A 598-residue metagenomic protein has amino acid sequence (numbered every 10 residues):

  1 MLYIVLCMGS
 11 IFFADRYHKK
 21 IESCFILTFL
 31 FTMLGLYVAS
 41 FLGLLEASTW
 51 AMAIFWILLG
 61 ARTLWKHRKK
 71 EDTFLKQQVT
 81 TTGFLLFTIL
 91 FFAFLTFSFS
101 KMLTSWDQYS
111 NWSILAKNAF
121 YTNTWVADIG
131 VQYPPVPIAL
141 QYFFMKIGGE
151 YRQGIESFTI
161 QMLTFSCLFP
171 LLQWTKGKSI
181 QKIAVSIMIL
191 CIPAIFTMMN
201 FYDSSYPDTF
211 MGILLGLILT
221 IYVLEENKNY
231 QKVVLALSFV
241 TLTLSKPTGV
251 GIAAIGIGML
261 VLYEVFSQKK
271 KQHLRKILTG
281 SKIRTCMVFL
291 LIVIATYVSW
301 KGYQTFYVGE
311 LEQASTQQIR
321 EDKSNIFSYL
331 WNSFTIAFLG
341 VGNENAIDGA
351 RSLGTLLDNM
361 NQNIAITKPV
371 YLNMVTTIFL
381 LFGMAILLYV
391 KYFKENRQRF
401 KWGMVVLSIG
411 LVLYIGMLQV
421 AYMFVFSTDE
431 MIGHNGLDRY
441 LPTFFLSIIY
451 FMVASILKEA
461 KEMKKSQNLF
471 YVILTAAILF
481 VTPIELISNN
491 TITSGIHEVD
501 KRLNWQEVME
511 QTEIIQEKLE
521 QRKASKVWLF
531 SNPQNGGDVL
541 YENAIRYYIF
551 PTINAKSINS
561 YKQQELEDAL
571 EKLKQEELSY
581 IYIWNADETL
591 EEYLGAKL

Functional and structural regions predicted by a protein language model:
M1-K76: Membrane-embedded, hydrophobic transmembrane alpha-helices
L6-F13, T164-G177, I364, K368-K401: Hydrophobic, aromatic-rich transmembrane alpha-helices and their immediate juxtamembrane boundary segments
G35-S40, Q231-P247, G251-G258: Membrane-interface alpha helices of multi-pass inner-membrane proteins
S100-K101, L140-F143, F266, T279-L387: Membrane-lumen/periplasm interface segments of specific transmembrane helices in polyprenyl phosphate-linked
K101-L115, N123-L140, E150-Y151: Extracytoplasmic catalytic/substrate-binding loops of multi-pass membrane glycan-assembly enzymes
W112, Y307, L311, S315-Q318 (+1 more regions): Membrane-embedded, lumen/periplasm-facing catalytic core of multi-pass transferases that use lipid-linked donors
K117, P207-L215, S245, G251-I252 (+1 more regions): Hydrophobic/aromatic-rich transmembrane helices and adjacent perimembrane loops
L529-K572, K597: Extracytoplasmic
